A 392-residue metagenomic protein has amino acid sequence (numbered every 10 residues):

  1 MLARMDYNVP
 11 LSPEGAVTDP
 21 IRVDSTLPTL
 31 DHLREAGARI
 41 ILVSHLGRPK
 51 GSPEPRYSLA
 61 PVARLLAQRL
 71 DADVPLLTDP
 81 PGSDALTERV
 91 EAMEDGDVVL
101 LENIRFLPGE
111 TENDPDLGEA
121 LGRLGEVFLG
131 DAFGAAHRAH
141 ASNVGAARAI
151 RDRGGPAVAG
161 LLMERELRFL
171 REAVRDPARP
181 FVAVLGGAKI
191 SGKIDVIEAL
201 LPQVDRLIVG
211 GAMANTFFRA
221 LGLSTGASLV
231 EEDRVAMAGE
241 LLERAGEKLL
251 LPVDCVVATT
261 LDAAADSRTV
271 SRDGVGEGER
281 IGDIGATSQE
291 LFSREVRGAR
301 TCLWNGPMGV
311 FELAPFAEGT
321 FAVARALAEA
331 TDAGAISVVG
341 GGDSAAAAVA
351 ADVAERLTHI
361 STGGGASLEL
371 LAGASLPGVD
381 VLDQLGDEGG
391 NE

Functional and structural regions predicted by a protein language model:
M1-E392: Active-site loop-to-helix "anion-binding N-cap" substructures in soluble metabolic enzymes
